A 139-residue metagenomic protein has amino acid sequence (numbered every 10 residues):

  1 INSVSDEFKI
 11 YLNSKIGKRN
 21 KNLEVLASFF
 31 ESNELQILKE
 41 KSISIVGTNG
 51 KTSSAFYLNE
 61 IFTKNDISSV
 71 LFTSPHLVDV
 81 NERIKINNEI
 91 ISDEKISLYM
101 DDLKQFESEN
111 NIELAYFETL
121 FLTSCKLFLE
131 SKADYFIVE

Functional and structural regions predicted by a protein language model:
I1-G47, S54-F56, E60-I67, F72 (+1 more regions): Short functional linear segments
L23, F30-E31, Q36-L38, K64-E139: ATP-dependent carboxylate-amine ligase catalytic core
V46-N49, N87: Short glycine-rich loop/turn motifs that provide flexible caps or phosphate-binding loops at active sites
N49-K51, H76-L77: Short active-site-proximal "capping" loops at secondary-structure junctions
K51-S54, S92: Short, electropositive, low-hydrophobicity segments enriched in small/polar residues
